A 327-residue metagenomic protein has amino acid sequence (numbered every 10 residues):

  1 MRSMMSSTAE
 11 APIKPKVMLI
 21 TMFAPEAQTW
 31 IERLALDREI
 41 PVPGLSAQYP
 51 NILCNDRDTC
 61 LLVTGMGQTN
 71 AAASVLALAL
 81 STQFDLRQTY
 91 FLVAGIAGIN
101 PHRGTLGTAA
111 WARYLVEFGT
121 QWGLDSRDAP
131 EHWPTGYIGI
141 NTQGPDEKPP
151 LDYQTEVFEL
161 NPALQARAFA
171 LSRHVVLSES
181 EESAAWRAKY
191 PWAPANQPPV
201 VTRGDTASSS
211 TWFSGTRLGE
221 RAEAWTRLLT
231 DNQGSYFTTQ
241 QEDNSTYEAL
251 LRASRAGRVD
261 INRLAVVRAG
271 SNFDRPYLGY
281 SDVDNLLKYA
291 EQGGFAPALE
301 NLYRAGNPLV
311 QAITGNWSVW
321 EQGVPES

Functional and structural regions predicted by a protein language model:
M4-S327: Accessory terminal and edge-of-domain segments that mediate assembly/interaction and cofactor placement around
